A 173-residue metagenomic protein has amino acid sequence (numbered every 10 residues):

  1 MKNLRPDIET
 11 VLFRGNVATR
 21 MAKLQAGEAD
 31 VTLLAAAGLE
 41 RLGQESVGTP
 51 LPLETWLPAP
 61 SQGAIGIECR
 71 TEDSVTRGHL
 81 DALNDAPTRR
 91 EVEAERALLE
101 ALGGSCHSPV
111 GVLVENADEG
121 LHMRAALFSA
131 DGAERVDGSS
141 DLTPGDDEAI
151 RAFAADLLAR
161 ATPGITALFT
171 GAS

Functional and structural regions predicted by a protein language model:
N3-D7, V11-S173: Small-molecule-sensing regulatory modules
